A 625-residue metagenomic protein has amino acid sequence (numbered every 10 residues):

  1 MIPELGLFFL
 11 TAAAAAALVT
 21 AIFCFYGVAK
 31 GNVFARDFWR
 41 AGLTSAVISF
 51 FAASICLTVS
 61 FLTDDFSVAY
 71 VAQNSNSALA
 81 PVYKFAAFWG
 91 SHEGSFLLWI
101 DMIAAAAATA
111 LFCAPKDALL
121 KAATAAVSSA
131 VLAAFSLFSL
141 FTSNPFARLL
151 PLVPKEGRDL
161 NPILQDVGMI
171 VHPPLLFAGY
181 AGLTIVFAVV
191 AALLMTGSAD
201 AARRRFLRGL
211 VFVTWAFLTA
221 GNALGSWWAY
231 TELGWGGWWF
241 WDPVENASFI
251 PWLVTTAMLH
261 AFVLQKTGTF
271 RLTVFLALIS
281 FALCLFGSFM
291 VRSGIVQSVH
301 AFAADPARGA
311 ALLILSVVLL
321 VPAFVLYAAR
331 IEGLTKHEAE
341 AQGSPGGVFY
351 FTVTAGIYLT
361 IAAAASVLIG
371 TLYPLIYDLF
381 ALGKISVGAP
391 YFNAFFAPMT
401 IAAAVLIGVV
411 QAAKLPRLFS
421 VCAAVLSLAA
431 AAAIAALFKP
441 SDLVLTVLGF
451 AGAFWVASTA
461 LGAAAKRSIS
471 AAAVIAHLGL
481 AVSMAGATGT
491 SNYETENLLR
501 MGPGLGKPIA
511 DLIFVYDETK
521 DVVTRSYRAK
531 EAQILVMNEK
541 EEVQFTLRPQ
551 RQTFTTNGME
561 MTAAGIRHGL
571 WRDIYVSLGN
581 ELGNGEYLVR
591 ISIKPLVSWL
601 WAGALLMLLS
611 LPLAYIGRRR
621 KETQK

Functional and structural regions predicted by a protein language model:
M1-F9, V33-R36, V59-E93, N144-P173 (+8 more regions): Membrane-interface interhelical loops and short amphipathic "cap" helices that link adjacent transmembrane segments
M1-V33, S45-A52, F66, P243-L253 (+4 more regions): Contiguous transmembrane helix-bundle modules in multi-pass membrane proteins
T11-A21, V28, S95-L150, P154-W227: A conserved hydrophobic secondary-structure block that centers on an alpha-helix together with its immediately flanking
A29-F50, T109-L132, M195-A216, L264-L278 (+5 more regions): Membrane-interfacial loop-to-helix junctions in multi-pass inner-membrane proteins
F50-Q73, S77-L79, A86-L111, F138-R148 (+4 more regions): Transmembrane-helix bundle segments that line or gate the permeation/cavity pathway in multi-pass membrane proteins
F85-D101, Q165-Y180, L315-V321, N393-L406: Hydrophobic alpha-helical transmembrane segments
P174, A181-A191, R203-H260, F281-L285 (+5 more regions): Extended, hydrophobic alpha-helical segments in both membrane/secreted and soluble proteins
A429-A430, A481-E622: Accessory, solvent-exposed terminal regions and/or long lumenal/extracellular loops of proteins
